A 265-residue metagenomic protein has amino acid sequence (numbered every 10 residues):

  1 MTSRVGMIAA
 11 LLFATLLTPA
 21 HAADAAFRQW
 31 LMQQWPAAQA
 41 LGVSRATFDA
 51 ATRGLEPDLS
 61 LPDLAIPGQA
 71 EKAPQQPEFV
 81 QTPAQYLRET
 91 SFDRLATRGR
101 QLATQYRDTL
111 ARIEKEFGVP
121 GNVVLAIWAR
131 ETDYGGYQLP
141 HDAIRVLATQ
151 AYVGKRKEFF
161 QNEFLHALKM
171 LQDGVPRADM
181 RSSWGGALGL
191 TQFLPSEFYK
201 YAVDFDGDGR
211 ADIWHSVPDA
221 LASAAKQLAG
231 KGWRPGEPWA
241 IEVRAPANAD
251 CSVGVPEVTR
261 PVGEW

Functional and structural regions predicted by a protein language model:
M1-R4, I8-E158, H166-R181, S196-W265: Cell-wall glycan-active module
W184-G189, P195-E197: Amphipathic alpha-helical interface segments
